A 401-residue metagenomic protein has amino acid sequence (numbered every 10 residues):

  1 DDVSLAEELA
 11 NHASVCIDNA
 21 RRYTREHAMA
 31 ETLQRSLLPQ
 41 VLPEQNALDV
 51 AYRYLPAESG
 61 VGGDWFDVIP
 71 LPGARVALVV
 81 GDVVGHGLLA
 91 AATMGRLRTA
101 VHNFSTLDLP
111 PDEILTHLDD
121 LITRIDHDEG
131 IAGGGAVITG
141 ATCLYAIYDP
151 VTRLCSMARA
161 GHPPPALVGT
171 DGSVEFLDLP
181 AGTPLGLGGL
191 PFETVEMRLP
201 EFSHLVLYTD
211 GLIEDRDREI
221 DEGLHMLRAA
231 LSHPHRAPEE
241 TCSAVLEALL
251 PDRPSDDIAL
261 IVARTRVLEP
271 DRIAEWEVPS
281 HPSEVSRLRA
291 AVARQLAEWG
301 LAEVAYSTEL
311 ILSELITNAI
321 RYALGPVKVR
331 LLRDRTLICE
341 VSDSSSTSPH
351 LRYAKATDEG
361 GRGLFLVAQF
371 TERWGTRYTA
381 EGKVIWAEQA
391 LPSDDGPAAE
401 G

Functional and structural regions predicted by a protein language model:
D2-E26, Q40, T99-L107, D215 (+2 more regions): Signal-transmission/dimerization alpha-helices at domain junctions
E8-G63, R266-R272, E277: Regulatory cytosolic signal-relay segments
A10-N11, V61-A141, V206, I220-L224 (+2 more regions): Primarily the active-site beta-strand->alpha-helix module of PP2C/PPM metal-dependent phosphatases, and frequently
M29-D49, L88-T183, F192, E196 (+1 more regions): Catalytic core of PPM/PP2C metal-dependent serine/threonine phosphatase domains
G60-G63, A74, T139-C143, E175-R218 (+1 more regions): Acidic loop->beta-strand submotif enriched in PP2C/PPM serine/threonine phosphatases
G87-D108, A181, L199-L249: Active-site-proximal, acidic helix/loop segment immediately C-terminal to a metal-coordinating Asp/Glu
L288-S313: Conserved short strand/loop->alpha-helix "switch" segment adjacent to the catalytic nucleotide/phosphoryl-transfer site
I320-G401: Conserved beta-strand-loop-beta-strand hairpin that lines the nucleotide-binding pocket of ATP/GTP-utilizing enzymes
